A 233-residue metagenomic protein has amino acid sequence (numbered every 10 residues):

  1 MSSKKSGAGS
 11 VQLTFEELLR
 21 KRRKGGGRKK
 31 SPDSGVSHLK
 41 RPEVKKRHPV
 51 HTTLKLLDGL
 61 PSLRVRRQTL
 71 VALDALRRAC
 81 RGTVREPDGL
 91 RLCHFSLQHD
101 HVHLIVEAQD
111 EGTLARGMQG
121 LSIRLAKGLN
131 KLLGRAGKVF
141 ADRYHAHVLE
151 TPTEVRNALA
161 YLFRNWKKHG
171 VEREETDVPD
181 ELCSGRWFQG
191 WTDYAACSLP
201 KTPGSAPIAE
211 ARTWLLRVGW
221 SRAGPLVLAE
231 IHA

Functional and structural regions predicted by a protein language model:
M1-V50, L54-L57, P61-D100, E107-A233: Short Pro-Cys-Gly-centered "Cys-loop" motif that presents a nucleophilic cysteine in a tight turn
